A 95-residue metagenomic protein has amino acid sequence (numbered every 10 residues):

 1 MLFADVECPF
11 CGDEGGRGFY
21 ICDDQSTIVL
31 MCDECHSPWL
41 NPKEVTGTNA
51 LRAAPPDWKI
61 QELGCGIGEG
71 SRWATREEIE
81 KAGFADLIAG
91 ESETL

Functional and structural regions predicted by a protein language model:
M1-E7, Q25-I28: Short metal-coordination and nucleic-acid-contact micro-motifs, chiefly zinc-binding Cys/His arrays
C8-C11, C32: Short cysteine-rich clusters marking metal-coordination/redox-active sites
G12-G18: Short Cys/His-rich Zn2+-coordinating modules
G18-C22, P42-E44: Short Cys/His-rich "knuckle" micro-motifs
S26-P38: Cysteine-rich micro-motifs
H36-A53: Short metal-binding segments enriched for Cys and/or His
P56: Electropositive, surface-exposed helix/loop patches at the edges of structured domains that serve as adaptable
K59-L95: Long, contiguous alpha-helical scaffold regions
